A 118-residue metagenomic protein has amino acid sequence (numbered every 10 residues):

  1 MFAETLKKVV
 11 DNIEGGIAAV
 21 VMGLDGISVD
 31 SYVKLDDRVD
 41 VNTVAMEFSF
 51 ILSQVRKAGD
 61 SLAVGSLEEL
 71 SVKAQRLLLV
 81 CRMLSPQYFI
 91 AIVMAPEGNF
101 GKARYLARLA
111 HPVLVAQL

Functional and structural regions predicted by a protein language model:
M1-A18, M22-L118: Non-catalytic interaction/Regulatory regions outside core domains
